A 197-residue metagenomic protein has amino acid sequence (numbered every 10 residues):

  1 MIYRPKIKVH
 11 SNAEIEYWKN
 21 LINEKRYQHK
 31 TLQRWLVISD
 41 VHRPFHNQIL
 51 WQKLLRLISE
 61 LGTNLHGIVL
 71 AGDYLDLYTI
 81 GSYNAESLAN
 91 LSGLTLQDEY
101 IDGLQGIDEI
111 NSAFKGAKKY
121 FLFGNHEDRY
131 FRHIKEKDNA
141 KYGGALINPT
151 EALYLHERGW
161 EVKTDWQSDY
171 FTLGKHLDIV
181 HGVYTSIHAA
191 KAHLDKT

Functional and structural regions predicted by a protein language model:
M1-V37, H46, R56: Acidic, histidine-bearing metal-coordination/catalytic regions of metal-dependent phosphoesterases
I2-K19, E99-D102, A117, D138-N139 (+1 more regions): Contiguous hydrophobic segments
E14, I38, R43-H156: Core catalytic region of metal-dependent phosphoesterases/phosphodiesterases, especially metallo-beta-lactamase-like
Q28-T31, S59-N64, F114-K115, L155 (+2 more regions): Flexible, charged surface loops at secondary-structure boundaries
Q33-W35, H66-G67, L177-D178: Structural motif
R132-T197: Acidic, His/Gly-enriched loop-helix segments that form or flank divalent-metal centers in metallo-dependent hydrolases
